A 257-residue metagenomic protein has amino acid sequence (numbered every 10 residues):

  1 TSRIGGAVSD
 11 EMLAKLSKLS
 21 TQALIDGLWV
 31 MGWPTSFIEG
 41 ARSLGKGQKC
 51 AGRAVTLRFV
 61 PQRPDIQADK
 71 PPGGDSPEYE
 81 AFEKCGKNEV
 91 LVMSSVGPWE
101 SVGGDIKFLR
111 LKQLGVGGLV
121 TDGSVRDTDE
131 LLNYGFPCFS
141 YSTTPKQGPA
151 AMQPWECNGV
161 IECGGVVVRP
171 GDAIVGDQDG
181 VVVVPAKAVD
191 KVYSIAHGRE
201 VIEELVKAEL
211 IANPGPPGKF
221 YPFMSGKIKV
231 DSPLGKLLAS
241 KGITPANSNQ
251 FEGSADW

Functional and structural regions predicted by a protein language model:
S2-P170, V184-W257: Feature captures the catalytic cores and cofactor-binding loops of soluble hydro-lyases/lyases that act on carboxylate
I174: C-terminal binding/interaction regions
D177: Beta-strand-loop-alpha-helix segment that lines the small-molecule cofactor/substrate pocket of alpha/beta enzymes
